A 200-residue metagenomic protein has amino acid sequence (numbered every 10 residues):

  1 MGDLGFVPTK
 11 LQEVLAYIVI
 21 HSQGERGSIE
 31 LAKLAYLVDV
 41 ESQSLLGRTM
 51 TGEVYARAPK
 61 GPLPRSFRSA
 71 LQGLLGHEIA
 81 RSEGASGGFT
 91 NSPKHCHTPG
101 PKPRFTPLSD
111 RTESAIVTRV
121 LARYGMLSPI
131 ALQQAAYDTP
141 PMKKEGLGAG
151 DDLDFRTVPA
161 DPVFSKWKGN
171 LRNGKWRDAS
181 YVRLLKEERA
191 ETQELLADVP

Functional and structural regions predicted by a protein language model:
M1-P200: Domain-edge interaction signal
